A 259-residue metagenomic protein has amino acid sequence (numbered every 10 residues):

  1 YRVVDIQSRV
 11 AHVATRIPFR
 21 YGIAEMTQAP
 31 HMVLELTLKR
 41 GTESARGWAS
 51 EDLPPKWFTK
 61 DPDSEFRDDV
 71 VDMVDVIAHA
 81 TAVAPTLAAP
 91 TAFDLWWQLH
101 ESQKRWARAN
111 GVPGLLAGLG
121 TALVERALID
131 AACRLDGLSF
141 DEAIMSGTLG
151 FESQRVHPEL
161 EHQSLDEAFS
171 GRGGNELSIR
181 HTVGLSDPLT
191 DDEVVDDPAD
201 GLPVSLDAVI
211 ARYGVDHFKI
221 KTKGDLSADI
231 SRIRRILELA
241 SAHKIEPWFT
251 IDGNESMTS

Functional and structural regions predicted by a protein language model:
Y1-E35, K39: Short, Gly/Pro- and small/polar-rich lid/capping loops
P18-Y21, H31, R126-L128, E161-E167: Short alpha-helical segments and helix-capping/turn motifs at coil-helix boundaries
Y21, S50-F58, H181-L185: Glycine-rich phosphate/pyrophosphate-binding beta-alpha loops
L34, T42, V124-R126, G137 (+2 more regions): Conserved, mostly hydrophobic/aromatic
L38-E43, G173: Short acidic-glycine loop/turn motifs at beta-strand connectors
S44-E142, S146-G147: Metal- or metallocofactor-binding catalytic centers and their adjacent structured scaffolds across diverse enzyme
L138-H162: Electropositive nucleic-acid engagement tracts
P158-S259: Metal-dependent enolase-superfamily TIM-barrel catalytic cores that perform enediolate-based chemistry
